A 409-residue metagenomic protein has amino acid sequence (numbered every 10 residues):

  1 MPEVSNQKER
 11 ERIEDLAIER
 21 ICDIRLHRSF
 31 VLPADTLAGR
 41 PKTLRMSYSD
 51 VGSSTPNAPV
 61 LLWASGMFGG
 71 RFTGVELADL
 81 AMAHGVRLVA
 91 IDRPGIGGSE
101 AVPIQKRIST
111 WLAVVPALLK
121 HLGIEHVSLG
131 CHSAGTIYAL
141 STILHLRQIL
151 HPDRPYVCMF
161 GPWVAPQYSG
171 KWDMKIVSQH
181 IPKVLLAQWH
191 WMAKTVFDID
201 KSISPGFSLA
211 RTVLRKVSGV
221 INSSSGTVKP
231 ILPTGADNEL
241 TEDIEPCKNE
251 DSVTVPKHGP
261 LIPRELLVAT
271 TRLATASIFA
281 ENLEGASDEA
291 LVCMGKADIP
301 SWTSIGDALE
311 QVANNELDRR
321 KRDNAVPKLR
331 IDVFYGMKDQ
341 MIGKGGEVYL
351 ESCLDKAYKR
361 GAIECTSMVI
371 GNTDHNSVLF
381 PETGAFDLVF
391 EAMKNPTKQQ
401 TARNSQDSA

Functional and structural regions predicted by a protein language model:
E9-S53: N-terminal cap/lid segment of alpha/beta-hydrolase-fold proteins
G66-D79, A101: The serine-hydrolase catalytic nucleophile loop
A81-A101: Conserved alpha/beta-hydrolase
T110-S128: Conserved acidic catalytic loop of the alpha/beta-hydrolase fold
L150-A280: Alpha/beta-hydrolase-fold enzymes
A286, D298, Q340-Y349: Conserved alpha/beta-hydrolase "acid-adjacent" motif
G306-A308, E351-A409: Catalytic active-site module of serine/aspartate enzymes centered on a nucleophile-bearing elbow/loop
V333-Y335: Short beta-strand/loop motif that positions the catalytic acidic residue of the alpha/beta-hydrolase fold
